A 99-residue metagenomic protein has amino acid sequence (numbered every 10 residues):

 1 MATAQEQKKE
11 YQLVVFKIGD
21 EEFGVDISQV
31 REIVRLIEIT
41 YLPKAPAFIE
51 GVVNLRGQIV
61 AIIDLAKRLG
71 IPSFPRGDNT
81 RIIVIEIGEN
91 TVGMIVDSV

Functional and structural regions predicted by a protein language model:
M1-V99: An acidic, low-aromatic, low-complexity terminal/linker signal
